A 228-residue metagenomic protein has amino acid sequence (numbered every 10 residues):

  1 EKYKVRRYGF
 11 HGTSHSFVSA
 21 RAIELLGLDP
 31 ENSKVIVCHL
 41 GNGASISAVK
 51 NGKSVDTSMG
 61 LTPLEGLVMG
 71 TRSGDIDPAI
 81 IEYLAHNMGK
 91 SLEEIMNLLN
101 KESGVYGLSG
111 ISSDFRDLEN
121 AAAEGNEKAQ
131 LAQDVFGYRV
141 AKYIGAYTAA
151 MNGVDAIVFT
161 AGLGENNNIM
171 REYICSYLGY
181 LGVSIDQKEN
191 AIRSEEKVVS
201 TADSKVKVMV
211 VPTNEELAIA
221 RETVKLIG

Functional and structural regions predicted by a protein language model:
E1-A85: Glycine-rich phosphate-binding loop of actin/hexokinase-like ATP-binding domains
F10-T13, F17, G41-A44, D75-A79 (+9 more regions): Conserved active-site and cofactor/substrate-binding residues in soluble primary-metabolism enzymes
N32-C38, E93-E102, A156-V158: Beta-strand segments within the central parallel beta-sheet cores of soluble alpha/beta enzyme folds
K50, D56-M88, N97, A161-I192: Catalytic phosphate/nucleotide-handling subdomain of diverse soluble enzymes
A85-I111: Oxyanion-binding "anion nests"
N97, G104-L108, F115-A150: Adenine-nucleotide phosphate-binding core of ATP-dependent small-molecule kinases
Q130, D134-D155, G164-G228: Internal helix-turn-beta structural module
